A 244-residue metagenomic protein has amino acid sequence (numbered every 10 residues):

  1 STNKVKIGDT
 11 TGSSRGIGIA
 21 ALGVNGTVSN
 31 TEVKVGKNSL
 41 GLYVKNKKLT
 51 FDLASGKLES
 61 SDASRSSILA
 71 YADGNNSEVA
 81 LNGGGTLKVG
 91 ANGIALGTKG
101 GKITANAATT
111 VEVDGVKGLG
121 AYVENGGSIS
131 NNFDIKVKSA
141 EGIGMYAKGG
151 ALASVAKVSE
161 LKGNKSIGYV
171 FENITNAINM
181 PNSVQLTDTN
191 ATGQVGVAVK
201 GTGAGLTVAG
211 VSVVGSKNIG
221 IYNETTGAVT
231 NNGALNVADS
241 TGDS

Functional and structural regions predicted by a protein language model:
S1-G16, T27-N38, T50-I68, E78-N92 (+6 more regions): Beta-strand-rich solenoid/repeat architectures in extracellular/passenger domains of polysaccharide-targeting enzymes
I19-A21, L42, A70, L96 (+5 more regions): Hydrophobic strand positions within the blades of repeat-based beta-sheet folds
K47: Glycine-rich phosphate/dinucleotide-binding loop and adjoining beta-alpha-beta core of small-molecule
